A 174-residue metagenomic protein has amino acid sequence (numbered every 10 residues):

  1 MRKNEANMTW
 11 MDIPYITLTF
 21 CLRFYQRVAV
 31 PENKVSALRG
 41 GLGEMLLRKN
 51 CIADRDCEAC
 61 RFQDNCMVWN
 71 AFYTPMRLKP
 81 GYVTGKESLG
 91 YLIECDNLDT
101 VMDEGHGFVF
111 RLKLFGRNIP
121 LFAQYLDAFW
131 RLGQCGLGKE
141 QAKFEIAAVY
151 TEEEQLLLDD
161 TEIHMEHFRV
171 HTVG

Functional and structural regions predicted by a protein language model:
M1-G174: RNA-interacting cores
